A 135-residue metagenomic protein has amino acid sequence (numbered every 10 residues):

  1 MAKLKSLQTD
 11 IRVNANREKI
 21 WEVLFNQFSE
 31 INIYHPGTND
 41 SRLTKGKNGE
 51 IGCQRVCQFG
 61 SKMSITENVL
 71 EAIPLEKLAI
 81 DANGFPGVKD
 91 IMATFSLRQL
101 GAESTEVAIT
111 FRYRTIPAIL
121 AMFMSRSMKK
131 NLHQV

Functional and structural regions predicted by a protein language model:
M1-K45: Hydrophobic ligand-binding cavity/cleft-lining segments
K3-K5, G49-I51, S61, K89 (+1 more regions): Residue-level preference for beta-strand/loop junctions
S6-Q8, M63-E67, K89-T94: Short, surface-exposed coil-to-beta transition loops
R12, R42-P86: Glycine-rich portal/gate segments that line the openings of hydrophobic small-molecule binding cavities
N14-E18, L70-L75, S96-E106: A short, structured loop/turn motif at beta-sheet edges
I20-L24, I31, R55, V69 (+3 more regions): Hydrophobic pocket/interface hotspot
S29, S64, T115: Short alpha-helical
A82-Q134: Beta-strand/loop substructures that line and gate deep hydrophobic ligand-binding cavities in soluble
